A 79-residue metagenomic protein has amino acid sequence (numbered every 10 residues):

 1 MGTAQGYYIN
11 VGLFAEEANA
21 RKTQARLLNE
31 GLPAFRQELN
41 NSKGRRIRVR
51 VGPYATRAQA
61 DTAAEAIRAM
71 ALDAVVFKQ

Functional and structural regions predicted by a protein language model:
G2-Q5, A15-Q79: Extracytoplasmic
G12: Conserved beta3-strand ATP-binding lysine motif
